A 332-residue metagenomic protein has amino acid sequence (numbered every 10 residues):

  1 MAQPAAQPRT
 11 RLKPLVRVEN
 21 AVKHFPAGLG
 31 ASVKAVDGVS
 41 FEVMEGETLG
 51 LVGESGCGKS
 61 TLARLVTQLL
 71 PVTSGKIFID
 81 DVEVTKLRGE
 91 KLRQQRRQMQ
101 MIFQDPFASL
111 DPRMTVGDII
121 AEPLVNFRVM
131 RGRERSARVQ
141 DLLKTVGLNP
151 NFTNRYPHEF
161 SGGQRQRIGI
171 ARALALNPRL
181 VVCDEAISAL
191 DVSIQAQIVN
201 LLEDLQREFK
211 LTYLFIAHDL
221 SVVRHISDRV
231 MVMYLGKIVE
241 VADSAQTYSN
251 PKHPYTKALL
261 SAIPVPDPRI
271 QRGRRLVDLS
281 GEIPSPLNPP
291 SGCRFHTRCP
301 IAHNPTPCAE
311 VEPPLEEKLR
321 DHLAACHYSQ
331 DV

Functional and structural regions predicted by a protein language model:
Q3-P4, P8-P14, S32, D243-V332: Charged, flexible cofactor/metal-binding loops and thiol motifs
L29-G30, V84-Q100, N126, G132-R133 (+2 more regions): ABC ATPase NBD coupling module
E54, R179-V182, A186-L190, I194-R272: P-loop NTP-binding/switch modules centered on Walker-like glycine-rich loops
T67: Helix-to-loop junction immediately C-terminal to a conserved catalytic motif
G75-E83: Conserved ABC transporter NBD signature motif
V82-E83, R133-N151, D204, L260-S261: Conserved ABC ATPase "signature" region
Y156-F160, Q164: Conserved ABC ATPase signature
